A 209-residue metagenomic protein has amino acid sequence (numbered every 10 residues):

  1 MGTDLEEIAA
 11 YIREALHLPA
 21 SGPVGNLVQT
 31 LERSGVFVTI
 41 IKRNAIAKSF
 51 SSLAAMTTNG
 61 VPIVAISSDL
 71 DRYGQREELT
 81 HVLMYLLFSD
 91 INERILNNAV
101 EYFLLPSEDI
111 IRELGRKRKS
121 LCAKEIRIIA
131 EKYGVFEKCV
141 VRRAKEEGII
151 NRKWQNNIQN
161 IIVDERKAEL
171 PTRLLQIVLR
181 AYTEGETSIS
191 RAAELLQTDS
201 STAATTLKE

Functional and structural regions predicted by a protein language model:
M1-E209: Active-site hotspot residues in diverse enzymes, especially metal/ion-binding acidic/histidine motifs
